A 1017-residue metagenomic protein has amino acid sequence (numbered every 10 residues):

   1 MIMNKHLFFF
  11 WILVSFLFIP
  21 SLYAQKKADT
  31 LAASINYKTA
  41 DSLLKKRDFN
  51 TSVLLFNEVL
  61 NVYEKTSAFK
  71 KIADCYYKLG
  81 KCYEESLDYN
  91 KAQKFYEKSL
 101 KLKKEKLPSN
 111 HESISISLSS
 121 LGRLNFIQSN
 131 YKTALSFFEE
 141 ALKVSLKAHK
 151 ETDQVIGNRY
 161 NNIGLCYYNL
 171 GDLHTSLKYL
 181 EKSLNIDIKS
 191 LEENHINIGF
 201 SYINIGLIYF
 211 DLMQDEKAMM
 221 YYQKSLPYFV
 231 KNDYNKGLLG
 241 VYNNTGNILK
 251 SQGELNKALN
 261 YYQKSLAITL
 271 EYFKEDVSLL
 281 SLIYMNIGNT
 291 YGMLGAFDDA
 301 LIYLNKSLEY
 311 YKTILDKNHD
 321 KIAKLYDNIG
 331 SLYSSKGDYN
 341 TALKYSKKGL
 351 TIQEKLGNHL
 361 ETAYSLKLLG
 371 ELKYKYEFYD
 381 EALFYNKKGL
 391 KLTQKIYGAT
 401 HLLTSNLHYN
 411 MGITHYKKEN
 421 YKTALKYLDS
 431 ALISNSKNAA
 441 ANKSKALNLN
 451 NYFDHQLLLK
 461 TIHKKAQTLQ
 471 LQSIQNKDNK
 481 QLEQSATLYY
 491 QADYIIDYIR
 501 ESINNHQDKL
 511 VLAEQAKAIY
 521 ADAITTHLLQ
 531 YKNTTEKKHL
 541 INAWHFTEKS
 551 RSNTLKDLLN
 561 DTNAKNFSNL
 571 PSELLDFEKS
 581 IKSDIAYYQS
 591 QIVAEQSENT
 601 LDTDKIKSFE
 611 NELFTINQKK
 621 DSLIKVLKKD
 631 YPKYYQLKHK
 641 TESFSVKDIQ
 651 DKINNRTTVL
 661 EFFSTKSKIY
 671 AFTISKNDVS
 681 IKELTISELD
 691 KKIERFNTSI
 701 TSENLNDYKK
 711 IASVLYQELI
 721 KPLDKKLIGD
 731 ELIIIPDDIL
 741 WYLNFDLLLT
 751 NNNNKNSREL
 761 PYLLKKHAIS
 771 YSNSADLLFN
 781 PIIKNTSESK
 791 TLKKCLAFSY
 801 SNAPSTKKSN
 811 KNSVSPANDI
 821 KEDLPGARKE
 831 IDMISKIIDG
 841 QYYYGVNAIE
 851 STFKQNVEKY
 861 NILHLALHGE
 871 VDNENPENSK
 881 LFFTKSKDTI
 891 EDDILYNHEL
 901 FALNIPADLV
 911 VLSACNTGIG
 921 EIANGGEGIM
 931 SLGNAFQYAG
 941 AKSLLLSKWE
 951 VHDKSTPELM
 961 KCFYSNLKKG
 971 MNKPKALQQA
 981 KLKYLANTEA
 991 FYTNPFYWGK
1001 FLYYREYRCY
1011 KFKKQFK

Functional and structural regions predicted by a protein language model:
L22-N57, N61, K65, F69-K70 (+1 more regions): N-terminal leader/linker segments that initiate helical-solenoid repeat arrays
K26-K27, K65-A68, E105-S109, K147-E151 (+9 more regions): Short coil/turn linkers that connect adjacent helices within long alpha-helical scaffolds, especially alpha-solenoid
S34-K45, K70-E85, E112-I127, Q154-N169 (+8 more regions): Conserved alpha-helical positions within TPR/SEL1-like repeat arrays
L44, F56, L60-E64, Y83 (+14 more regions): Eukaryotic all-alpha helical interaction scaffolds
Q263, D298, N305, E309 (+9 more regions): Alpha-helical solenoid repeat scaffolds used for protein-protein interaction
S608, Y631-K1017: Catalytic cores of enzymes
